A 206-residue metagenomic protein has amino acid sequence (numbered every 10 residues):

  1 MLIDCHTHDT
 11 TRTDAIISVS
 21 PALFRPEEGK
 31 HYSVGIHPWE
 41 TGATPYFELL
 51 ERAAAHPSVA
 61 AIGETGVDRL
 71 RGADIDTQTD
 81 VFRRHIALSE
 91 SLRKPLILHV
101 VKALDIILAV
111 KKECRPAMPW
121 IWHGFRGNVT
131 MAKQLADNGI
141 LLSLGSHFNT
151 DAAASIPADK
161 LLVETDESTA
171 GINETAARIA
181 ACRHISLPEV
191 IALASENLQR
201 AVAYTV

Functional and structural regions predicted by a protein language model:
M1-V206: Mid-domain alpha/beta scaffold segments of enzyme catalytic cores
